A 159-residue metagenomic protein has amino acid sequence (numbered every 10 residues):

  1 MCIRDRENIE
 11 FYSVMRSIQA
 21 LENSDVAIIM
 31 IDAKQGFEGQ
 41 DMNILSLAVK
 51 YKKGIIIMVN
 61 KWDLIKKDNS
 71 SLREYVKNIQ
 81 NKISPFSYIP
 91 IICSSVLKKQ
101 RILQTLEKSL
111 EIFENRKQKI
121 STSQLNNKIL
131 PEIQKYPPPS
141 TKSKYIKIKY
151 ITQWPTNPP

Functional and structural regions predicted by a protein language model:
R4-M15, Q19-I29, K34-P159: C-terminal-of-GTPase-core extension/linker across diverse P-loop GTPases
